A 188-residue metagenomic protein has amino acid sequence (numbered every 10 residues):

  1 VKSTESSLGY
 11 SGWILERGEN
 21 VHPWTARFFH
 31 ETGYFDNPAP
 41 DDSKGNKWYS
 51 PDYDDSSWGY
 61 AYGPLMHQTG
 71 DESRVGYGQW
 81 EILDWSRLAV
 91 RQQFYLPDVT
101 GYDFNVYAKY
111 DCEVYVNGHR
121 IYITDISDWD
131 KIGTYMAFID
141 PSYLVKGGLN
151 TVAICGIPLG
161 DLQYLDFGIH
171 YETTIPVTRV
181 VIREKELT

Functional and structural regions predicted by a protein language model:
V1-N46, S50, F138-E184: An acidic-aromatic loop/edge-strand motif
V21, I121-Y122, L187: Short, isolated positions in well-ordered beta-strands
Y49-W85: Surface-exposed, low-complexity/disordered Ser/Thr/Gly/Pro/Asn-rich loops and linkers
W58, S86, F94-G118, V152: Aromatic-lined ligand-binding clefts that engage carbohydrates, nucleic acids, or primary amines
L83-W85, P97-V99, D130, V145-G147: Surface-exposed coil/turn segments at beta-strand junctions on protein surfaces, enriched
L83-Y95, Y135-A137: Short beta-strands within extracellular/lumenal beta-sheet-rich domains
D111-E113, Y122, L159-L162: Flexible loop/turn segments at secondary-structure boundaries
V116-A137: Solvent-exposed beta-strand/loop surfaces of large extracellular or lumenal domains
